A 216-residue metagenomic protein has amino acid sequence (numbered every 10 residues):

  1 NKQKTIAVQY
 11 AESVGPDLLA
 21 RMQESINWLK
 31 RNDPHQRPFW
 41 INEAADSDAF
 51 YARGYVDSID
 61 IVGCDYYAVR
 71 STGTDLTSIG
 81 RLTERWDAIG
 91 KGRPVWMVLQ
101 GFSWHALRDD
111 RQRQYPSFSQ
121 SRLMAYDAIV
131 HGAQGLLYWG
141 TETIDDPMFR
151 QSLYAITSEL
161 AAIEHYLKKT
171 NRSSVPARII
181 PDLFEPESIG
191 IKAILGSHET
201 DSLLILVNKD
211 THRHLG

Functional and structural regions predicted by a protein language model:
N1-R21, S25, A44-S71, G135-Y138: Active-site groove signature of glycoside hydrolases
V8, L29, V62, A128 (+1 more regions): Conserved, mostly hydrophobic/aromatic
L19-S25, T72-R85, Y115-R122, S152-I156: Well-ordered, non-membrane alpha-helical segments in soluble/globular domains
K30-I79, D109-A125: Extracellular glycoside hydrolase catalytic/binding regions
R85-S119, T143: Active-site clefts of carbohydrate-active enzymes
D109-A161: Aromatic/acidic polysaccharide-binding cleft in carbohydrate-active enzymes
E142-I194: Aromatic-rich peripheral "rim/lid" segments of glycoside hydrolase catalytic domains that contact and position glycan
L183-G216: Carbohydrate-binding surface patches
